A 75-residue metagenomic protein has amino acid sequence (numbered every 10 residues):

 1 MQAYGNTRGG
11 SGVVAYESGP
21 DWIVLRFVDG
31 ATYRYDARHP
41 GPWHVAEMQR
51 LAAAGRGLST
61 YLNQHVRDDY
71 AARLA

Functional and structural regions predicted by a protein language model:
M1-A75: A charge-rich, low-complexity, intrinsically flexible signal that marks solvent-exposed coils, linkers, repeats
